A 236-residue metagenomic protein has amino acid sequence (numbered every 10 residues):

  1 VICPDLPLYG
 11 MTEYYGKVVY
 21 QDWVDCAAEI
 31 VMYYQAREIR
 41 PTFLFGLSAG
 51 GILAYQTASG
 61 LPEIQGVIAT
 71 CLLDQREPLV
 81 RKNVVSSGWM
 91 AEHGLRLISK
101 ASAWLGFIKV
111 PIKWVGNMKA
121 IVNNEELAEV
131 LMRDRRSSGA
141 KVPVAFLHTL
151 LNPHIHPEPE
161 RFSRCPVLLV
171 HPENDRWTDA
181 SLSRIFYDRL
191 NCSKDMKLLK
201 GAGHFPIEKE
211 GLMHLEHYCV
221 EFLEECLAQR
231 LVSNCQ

Functional and structural regions predicted by a protein language model:
V1-E13: Conserved alpha/beta-hydrolase
V24-P41: Conserved acidic catalytic loop of the alpha/beta-hydrolase fold
A49, L53-G139: Alpha/beta-hydrolase-fold enzymes
S138, N174-T178: Acidic catalytic loop of the alpha/beta-hydrolase fold
K141-P159: Active-site nucleophile elbow and catalytic-triad environment of alpha/beta-hydrolase enzymes
S163, L169-H171, D175: Short beta-strand/loop motif that positions the catalytic acidic residue of the alpha/beta-hydrolase fold
C165, D179-D188: Short alpha-helix in the alpha/beta-hydrolase fold that links the catalytic acid
S193-Q236: Catalytic active-site module of serine/aspartate enzymes centered on a nucleophile-bearing elbow/loop
